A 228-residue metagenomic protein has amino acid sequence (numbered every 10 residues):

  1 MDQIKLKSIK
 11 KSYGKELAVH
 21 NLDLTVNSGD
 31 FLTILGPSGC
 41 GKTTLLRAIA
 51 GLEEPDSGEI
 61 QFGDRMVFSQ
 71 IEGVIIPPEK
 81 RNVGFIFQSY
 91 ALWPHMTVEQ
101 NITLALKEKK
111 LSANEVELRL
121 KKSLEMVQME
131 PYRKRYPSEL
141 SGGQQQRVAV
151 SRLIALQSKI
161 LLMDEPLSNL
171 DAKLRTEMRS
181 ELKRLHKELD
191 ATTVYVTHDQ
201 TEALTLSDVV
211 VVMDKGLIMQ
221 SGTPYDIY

Functional and structural regions predicted by a protein language model:
L35-P37: The feature captures the beta-strand-to-loop junction immediately N-terminal to the Walker
A50: Helix-to-loop junction immediately C-terminal to a conserved catalytic motif
D56-E59, K215: Conserved coupling/switch loops of ABC nucleotide-binding domains, chiefly the family-specific signature
G58-Q70: Conserved ABC transporter NBD signature motif
N82-G84, L92, M96-Y228: ABC ATPase nucleotide-binding domains
